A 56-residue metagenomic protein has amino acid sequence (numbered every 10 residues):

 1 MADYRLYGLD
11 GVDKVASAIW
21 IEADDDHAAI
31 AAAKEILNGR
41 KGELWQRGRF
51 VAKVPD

Functional and structural regions predicted by a protein language model:
M1-A16: Short aromatic-glycine-(Arg/Gly/Cys) micro-motifs in beta-strand/loop hairpins
M1-Y4, I36-R40: A short, compositionally biased
A16-A23: A short, exposed loop/beta-hairpin motif centered on an aromatic-Gly-Thr core
D25-G39: A short, charged, amphipathic alpha-helix used as a generic interaction element across diverse proteins
G39-D56: Short, mixed-charge low-complexity intrinsically disordered segments
